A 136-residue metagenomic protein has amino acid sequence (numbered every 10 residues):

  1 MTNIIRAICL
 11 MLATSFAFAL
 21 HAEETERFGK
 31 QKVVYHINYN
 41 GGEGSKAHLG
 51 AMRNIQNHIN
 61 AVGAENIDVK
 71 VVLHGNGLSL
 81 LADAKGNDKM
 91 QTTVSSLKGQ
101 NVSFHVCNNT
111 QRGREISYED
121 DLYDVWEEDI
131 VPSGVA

Functional and structural regions predicted by a protein language model:
M1-R6: Positively charged n-region of N-terminal signal peptides that target proteins for export
A7-A17: Bacterial N-terminal signal peptides
L20-A136: Secreted/extracellular ectodomain signature
